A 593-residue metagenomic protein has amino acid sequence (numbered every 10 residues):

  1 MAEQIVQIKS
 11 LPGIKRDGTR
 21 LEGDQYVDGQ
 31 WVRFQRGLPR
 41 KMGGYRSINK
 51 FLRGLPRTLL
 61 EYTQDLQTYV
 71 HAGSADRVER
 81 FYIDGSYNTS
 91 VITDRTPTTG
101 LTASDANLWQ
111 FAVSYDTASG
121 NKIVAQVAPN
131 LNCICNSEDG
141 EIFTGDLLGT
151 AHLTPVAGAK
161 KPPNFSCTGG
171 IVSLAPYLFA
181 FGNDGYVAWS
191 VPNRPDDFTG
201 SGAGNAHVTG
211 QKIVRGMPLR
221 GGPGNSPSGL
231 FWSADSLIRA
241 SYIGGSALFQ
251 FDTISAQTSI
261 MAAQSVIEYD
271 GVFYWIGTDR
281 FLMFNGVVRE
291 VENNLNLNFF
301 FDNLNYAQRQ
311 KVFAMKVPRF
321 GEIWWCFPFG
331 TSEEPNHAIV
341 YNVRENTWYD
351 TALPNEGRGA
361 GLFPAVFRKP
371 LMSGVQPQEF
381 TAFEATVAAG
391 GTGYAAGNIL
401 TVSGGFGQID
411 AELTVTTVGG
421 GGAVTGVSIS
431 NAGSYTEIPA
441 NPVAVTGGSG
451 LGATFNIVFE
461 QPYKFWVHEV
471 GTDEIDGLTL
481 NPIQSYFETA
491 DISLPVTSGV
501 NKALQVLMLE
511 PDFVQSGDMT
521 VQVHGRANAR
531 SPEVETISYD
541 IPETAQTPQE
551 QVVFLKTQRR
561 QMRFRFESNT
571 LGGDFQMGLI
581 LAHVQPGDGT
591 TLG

Functional and structural regions predicted by a protein language model:
M1-L131, Q257-V272, T278-T381, V458-G593: Beta-sheet repeat architectures centered on beta-propellers
G44-P56, S90-W109, A151-K311, A352: Beta-propeller and closely related beta-pinwheel folds
Y62-Q64, L219, I243, R344 (+1 more regions): Short beta-strand micro-motifs enriched in acidic
E79, I142-F143, I238, L282: WD40 beta-propeller blade core
G85-S86, L147-H152, R344-T347, G390-T392 (+2 more regions): Asp-box/BNR beta-propeller loop motif
T117-G158: Hydrophobic or amphipathic alpha-helical targeting/insertion segments
A234, Y394-A395, V514-M519: Short proline/glycine-enriched turn/loop motifs at strand-loop junctions of beta-rich domains
F380-E460: Conserved, function-critical positions that sit in or immediately flank catalytic and ligand-binding motifs
